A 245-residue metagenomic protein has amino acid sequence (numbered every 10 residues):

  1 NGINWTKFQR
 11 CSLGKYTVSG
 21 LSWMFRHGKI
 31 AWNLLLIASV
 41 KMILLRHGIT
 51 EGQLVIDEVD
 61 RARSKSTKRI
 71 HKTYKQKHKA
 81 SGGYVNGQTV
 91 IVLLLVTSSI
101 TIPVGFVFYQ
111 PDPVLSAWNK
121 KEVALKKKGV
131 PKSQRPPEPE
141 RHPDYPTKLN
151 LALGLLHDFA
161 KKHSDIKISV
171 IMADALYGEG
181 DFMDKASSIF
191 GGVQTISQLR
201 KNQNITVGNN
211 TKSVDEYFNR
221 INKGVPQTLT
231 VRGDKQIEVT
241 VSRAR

Functional and structural regions predicted by a protein language model:
N1-T6, T101, P111-K120, H142-N150 (+1 more regions): Phosphate-binding glycine-rich loops and adjacent basic patches that engage nucleotide phosphates, nucleic-acid
G2-T73, D158, G178, M183 (+4 more regions): Electropositive nucleic-acid engagement tracts
F8, L21, L54-I56, L93 (+5 more regions): Generic structural hydrophobic/aromatic packing signal, biased to beta-strands
F25-L125, D234-A244: Active-site-proximal, Lys/Arg-enriched surface segment that forms a nucleic-acid-binding/basic interface patch
K127-R245: An internal, acidic/charged active-site-proximal segment that coordinates divalent cations and/or engages
